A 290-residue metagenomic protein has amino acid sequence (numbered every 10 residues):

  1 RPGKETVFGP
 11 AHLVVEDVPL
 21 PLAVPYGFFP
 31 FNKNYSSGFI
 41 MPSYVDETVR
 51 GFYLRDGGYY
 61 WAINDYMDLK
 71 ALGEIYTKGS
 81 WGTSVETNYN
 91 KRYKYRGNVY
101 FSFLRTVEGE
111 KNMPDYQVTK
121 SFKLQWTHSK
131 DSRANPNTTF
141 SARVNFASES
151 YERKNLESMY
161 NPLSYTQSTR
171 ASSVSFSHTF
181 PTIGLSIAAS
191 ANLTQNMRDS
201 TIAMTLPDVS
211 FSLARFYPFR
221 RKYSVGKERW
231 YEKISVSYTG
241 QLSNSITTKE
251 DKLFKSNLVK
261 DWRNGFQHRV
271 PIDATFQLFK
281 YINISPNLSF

Functional and structural regions predicted by a protein language model:
R1-F290: Outer-membrane beta-barrel proteins and related beta-barrel translocases across Gram-negative bacteria
